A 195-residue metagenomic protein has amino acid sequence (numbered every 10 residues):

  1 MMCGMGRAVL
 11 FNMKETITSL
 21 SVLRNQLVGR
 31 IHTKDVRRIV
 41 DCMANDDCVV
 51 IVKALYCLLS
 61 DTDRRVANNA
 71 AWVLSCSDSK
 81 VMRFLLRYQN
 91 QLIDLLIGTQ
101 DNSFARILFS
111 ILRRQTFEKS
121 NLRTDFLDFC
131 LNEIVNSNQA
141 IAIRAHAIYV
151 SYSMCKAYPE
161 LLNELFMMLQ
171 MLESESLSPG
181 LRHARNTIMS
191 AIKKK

Functional and structural regions predicted by a protein language model:
M1-N12: N-terminal amphipathic/basic-hydrophobic helices that include classical n-h-c signal peptides and signal-anchor
M13-K195: Alpha-helical scaffold domains
